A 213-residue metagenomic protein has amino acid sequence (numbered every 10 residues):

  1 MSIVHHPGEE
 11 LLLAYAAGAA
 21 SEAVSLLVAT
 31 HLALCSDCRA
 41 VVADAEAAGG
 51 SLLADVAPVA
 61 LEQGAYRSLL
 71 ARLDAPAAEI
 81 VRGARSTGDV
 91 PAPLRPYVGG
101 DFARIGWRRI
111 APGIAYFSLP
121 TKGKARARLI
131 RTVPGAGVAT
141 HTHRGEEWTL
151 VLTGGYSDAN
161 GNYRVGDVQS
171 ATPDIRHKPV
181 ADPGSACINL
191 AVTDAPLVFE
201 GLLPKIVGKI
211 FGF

Functional and structural regions predicted by a protein language model:
M1-G8, E22-A23, A33-S36, A40 (+1 more regions): Positively biased amphipathic helices and basic secretion/translocation or surface-docking motifs that either flank
L13-A23: Short Cys/His-rich Zn2+-coordinating modules
V28-L32: Sequence/structural segment immediately N-terminal to covalent heme-attachment motifs in c-type and related
V42, V138-T140, A159, H177-P183: Short beta-strand His + acidic residue motifs that chelate non-heme Fe in jelly-roll/DSBH and cupin folds
R104-T140: A short glycine-rich, His/Asp/Glu-containing loop-to-beta-strand
V133-A136, T142-D158, V165: Glycine- and acidic-residue-biased ligand/ion/polar-headgroup-sensing regions
D158-K178: Short acidic-glycine-tyrosine-enriched beta hairpin
I175-F199: Ligand-binding loop in jelly-roll beta-barrel domains
